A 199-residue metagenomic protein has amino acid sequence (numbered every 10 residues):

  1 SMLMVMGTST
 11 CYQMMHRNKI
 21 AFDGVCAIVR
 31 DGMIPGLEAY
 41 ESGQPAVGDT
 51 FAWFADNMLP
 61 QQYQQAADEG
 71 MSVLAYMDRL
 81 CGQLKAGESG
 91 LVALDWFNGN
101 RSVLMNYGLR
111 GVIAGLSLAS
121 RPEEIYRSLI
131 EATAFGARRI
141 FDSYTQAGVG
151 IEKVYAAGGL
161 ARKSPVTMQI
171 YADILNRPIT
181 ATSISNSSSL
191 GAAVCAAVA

Functional and structural regions predicted by a protein language model:
S1-A199: Active-site core segments that coordinate phosphate-bearing ligands/cofactors across diverse enzyme families
